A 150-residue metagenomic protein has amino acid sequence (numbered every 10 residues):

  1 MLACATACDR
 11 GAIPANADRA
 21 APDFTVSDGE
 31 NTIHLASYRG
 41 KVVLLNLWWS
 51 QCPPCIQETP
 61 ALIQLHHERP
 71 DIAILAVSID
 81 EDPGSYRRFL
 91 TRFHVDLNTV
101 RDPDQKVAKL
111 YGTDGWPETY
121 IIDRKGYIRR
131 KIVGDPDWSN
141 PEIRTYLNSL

Functional and structural regions predicted by a protein language model:
A3-A7: C-terminal motif of bacterial Sec signal peptides marking the signal peptidase cleavage site
C8-L35: N-terminal "domain-start" segment that seeds a small globular fold
P22, V43, W116-E118: Short loop/turn microsegments at loop-to-beta-strand junctions
H34-P53: Short active-site neighborhood of thiol/selenol oxidoreductases, capturing the structured segment around
R39-K41, D71, V95, T113-D114: Active-site acidic short loop of glycosyltransferases
L44-N46, A76, I121: Hydrophobic beta-strand core positions in alpha/beta domains
Q57-F93, P103-K109: Structural microenvironment flanking redox-active thiols in thiol-disulfide oxidoreductases
R88-V95, P103-N148: Thiol/disulfide oxidoreductase modules built on the thioredoxin-like
